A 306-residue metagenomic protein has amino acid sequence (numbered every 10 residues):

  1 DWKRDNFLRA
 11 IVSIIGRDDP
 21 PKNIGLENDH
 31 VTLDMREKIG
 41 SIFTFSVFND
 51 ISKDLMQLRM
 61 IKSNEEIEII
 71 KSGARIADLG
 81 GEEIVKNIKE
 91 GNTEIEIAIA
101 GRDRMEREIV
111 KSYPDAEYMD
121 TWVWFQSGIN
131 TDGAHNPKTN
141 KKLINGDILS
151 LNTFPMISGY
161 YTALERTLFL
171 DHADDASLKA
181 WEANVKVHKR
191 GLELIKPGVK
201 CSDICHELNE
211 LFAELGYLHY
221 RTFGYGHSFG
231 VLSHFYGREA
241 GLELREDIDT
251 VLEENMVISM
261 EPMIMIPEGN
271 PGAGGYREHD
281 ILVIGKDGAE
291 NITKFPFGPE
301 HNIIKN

Functional and structural regions predicted by a protein language model:
D1-N306: Active-site neighborhoods and metal-handling regions in enzymes and metal-associated proteins
